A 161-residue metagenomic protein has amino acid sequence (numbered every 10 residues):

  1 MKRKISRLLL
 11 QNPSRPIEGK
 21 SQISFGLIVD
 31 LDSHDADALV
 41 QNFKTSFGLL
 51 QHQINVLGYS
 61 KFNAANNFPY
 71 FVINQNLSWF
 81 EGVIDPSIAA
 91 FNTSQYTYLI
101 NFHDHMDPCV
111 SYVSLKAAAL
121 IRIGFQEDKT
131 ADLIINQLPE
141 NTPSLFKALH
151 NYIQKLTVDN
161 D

Functional and structural regions predicted by a protein language model:
M1-S24: Short N-terminal or domain-adjacent regulatory/targeting segments
R7-L10, V72-F91: Glycine-rich, highly charged phosphate/nucleotide-binding loops
L27, S33-L49, I54: Histidine-anchored nucleotide/phosphate-binding helix
I28-D32, Y59-S60, F102-H105: Structural motif
G58-N63, G124-T130: Short, polar loop motifs at secondary-structure junctions
Y98-I100: Structural motif
D104-A117: An aromatic- and histidine-rich active-site surface loop
A131-D161: Active-site-proximal region of nucleotide-activated glycan assembly enzymes, centered on histidine/acidic-rich loops
